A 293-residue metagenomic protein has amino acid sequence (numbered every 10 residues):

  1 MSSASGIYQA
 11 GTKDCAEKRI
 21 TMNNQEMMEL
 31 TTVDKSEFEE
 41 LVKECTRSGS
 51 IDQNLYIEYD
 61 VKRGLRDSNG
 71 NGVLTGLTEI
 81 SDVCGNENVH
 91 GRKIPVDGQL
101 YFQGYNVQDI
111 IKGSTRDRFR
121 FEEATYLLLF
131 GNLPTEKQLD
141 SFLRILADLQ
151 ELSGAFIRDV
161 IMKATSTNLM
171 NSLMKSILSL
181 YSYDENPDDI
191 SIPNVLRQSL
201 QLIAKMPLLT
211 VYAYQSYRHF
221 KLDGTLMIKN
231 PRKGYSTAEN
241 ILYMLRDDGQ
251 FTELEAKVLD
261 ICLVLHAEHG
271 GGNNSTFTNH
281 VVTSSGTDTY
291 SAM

Functional and structural regions predicted by a protein language model:
M1-T21: N-terminal amphipathic/basic-hydrophobic helices that include classical n-h-c signal peptides and signal-anchor
C15, R19-M293: Hydrophobic alpha-helical bundle cores within soluble ligand-binding/oligomerization subdomains
